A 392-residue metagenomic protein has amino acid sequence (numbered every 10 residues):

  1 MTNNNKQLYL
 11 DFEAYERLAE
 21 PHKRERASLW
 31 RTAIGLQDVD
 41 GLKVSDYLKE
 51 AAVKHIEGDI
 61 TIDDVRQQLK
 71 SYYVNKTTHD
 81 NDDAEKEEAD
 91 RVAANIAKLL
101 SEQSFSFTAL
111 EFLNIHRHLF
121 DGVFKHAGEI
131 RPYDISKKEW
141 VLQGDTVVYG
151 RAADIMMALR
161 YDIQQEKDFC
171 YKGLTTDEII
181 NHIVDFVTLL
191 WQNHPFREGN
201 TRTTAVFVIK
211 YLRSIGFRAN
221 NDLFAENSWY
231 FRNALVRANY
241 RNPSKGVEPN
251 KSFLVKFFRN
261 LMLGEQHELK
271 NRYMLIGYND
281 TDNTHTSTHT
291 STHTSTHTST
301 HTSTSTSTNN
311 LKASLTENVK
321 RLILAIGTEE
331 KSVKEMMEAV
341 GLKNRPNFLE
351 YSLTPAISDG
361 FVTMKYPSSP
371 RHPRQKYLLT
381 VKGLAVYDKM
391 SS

Functional and structural regions predicted by a protein language model:
M1-S392: FIC/Doc superfamily catalytic core
